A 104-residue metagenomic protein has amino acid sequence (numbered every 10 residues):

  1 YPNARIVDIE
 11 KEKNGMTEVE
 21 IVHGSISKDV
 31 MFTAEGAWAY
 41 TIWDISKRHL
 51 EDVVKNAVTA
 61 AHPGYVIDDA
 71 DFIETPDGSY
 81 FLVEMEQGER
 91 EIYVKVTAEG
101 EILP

Functional and structural regions predicted by a protein language model:
Y1-I6, R48-V66: Short, non-transmembrane alpha-helical segments in secretory-pathway proteins
R5-D29, I73-V94, I102: Exposed beta-strand-loop-beta-strand "reactive/processing" segments of non-cytosolic proteins
I9, Y40-T41, A70, P104: Residue-level detector of high-confidence beta-strand sites
G24-N56: Mid-chain, structured segments of secreted extracytoplasmic proteins
M31-T33, V53-V54, G64-D68, P76-S79 (+1 more regions): A general structural signal for short secondary-structure boundary/capping elements
A34-A37, V96-E101: Short coil turn/linker residues within repeat-based beta-strand modules
